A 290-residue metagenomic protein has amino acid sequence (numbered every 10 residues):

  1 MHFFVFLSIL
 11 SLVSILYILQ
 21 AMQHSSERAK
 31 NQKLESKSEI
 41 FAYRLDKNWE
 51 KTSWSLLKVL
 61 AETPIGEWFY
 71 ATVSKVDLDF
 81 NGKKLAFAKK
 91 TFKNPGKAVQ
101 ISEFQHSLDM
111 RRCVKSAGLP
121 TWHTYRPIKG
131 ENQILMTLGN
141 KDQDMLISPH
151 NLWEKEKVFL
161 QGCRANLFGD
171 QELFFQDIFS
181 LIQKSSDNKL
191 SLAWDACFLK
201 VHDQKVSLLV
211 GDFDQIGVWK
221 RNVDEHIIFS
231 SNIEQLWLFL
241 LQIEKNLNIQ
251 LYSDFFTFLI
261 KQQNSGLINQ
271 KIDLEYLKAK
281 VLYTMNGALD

Functional and structural regions predicted by a protein language model:
M1-H24: Classical Sec-dependent N-terminal signal peptides that target proteins to the secretory pathway
S25-A29: Ser/Thr/Pro/Gly-rich low-complexity linker/stalk segments immediately outside membranes or between
N31-F80: ATP-binding glycine-rich phosphate-binding loop
Y70-L108: ATP-binding glycine-rich loop module of kinase domains
D109-P120: Structural motif at the C-terminus of the N-lobe alphaC helix and the adjacent alphaC-beta4 loop of the Hanks-type
G118-G169: Conserved structural core of kinase catalytic domains
Q176-R221: Active-site acidic catalytic loop and adjacent metal/ATP-binding pocket of ATP-dependent phosphoryl transfer enzymes
V206-L289: C-lobe/activation-segment region of protein kinase-like
